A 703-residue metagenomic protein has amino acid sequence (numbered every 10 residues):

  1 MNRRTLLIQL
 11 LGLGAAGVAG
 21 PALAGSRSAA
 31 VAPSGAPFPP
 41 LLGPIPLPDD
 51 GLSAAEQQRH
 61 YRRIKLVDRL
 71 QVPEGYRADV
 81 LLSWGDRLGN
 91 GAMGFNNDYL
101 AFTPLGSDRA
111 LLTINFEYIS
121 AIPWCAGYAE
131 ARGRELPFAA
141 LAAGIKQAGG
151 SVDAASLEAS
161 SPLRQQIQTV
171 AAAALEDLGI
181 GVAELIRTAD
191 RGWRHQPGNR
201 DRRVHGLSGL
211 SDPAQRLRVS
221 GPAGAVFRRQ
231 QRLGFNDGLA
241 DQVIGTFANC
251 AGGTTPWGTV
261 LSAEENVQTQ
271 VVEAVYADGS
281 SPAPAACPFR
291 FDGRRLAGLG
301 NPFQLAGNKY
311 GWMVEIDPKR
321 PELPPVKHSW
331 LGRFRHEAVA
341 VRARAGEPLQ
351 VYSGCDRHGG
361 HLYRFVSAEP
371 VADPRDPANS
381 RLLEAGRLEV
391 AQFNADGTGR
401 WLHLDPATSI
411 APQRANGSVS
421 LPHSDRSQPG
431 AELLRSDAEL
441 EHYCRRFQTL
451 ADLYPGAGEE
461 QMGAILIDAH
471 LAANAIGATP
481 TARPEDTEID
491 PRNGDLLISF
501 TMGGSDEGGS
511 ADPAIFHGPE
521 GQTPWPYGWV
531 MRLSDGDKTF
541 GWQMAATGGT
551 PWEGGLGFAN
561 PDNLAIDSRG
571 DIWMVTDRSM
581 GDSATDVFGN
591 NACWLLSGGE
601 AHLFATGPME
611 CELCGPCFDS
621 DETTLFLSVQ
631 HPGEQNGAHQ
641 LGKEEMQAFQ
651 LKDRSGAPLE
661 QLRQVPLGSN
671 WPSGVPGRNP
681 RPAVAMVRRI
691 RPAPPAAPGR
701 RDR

Functional and structural regions predicted by a protein language model:
M1-G14: N-terminal secretory signal peptides and thylakoid transit peptides that target proteins across membranes
L11-G12, A16, G20-R703: Conserved small-residue
